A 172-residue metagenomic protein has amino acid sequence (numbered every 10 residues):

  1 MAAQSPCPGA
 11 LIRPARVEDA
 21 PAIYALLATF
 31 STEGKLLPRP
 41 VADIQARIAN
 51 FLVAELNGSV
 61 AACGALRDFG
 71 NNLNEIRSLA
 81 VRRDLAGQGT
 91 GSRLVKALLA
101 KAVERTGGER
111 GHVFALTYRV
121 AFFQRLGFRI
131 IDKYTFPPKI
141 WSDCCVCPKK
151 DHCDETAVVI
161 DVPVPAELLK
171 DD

Functional and structural regions predicted by a protein language model:
A2-L37, E55, E155-A157, V164-D172: Short amphipathic alpha-helix that is part of the acyltransferase structural core
L26-D43, R47-F51, G64: N-terminal first-folded block
D43-N57, E75, D151-D154: A short helix-loop-beta-strand connector motif used in the catalytic cores of GNAT acetyltransferases and, in some
V53, S59-D68, N72-A80: Conserved beta-strand in the GNAT
L79-A86, Y118: A short, internal acetyl-CoA/4′-phosphopantetheine-binding micro-motif in the GNAT/acyltransferase core
G87-A102, A115: Conserved acetyl-CoA-binding loop-helix of GNAT-fold acetyltransferases
T117-C145, K149: Conserved active-site alpha-helix within GNAT-family acetyltransferase domains
F136-D172: C-terminal "cap" of GNAT-fold acetyltransferases
